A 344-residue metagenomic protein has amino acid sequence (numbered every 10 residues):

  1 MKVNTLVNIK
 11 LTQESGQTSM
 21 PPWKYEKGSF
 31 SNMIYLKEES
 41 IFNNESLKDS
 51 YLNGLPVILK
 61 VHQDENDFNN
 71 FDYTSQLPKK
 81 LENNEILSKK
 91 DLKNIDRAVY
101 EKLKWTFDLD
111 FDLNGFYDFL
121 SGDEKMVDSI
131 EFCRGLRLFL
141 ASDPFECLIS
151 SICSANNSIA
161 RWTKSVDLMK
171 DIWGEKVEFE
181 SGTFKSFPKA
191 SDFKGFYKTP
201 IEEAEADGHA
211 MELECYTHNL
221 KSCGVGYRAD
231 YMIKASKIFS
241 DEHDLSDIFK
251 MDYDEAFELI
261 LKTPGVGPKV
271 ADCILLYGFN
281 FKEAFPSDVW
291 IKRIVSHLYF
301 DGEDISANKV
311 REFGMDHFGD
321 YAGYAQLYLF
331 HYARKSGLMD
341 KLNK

Functional and structural regions predicted by a protein language model:
M1-K344: HhH-family (HhH-GPD) DNA N-glycosylase catalytic core used in base-excision repair
